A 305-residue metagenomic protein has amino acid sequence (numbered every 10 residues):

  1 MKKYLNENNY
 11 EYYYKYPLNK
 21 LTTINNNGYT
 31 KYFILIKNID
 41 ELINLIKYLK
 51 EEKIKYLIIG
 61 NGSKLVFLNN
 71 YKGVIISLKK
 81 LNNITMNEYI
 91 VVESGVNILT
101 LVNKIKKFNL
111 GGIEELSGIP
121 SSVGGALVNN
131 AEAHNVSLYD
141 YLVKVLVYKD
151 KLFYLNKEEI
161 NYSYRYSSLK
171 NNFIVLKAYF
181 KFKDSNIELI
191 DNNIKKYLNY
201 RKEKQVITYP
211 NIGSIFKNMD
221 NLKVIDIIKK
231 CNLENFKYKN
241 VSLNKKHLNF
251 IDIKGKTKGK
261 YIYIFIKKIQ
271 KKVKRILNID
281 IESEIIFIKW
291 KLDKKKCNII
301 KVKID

Functional and structural regions predicted by a protein language model:
M1-N6, L45-L49, D191-Y197, F265-I269: Short amphipathic alpha-helices in soluble, non-transmembrane regions that often serve as interface/regulatory elements
M1-V123: Anion-binding (especially nucleotide phosphate/pyrophosphate-binding) glycine-rich loop and adjoining beta-alpha core
Y14, K20, L65, Y148-I264 (+2 more regions): Phosphate/pyrophosphate- and phosphate-bearing ligand-binding catalytic cores of soluble enzymes
N27-G28, Y32-I39, V66-N83, V128-E158 (+1 more regions): Structural signature of FAD isoalloxazine-binding scaffolds in flavoprotein oxidoreductases
E52, I59-N61, Y141, Y209-P210 (+1 more regions): Short, basic and Ser/Thr-rich N-terminal targeting/leader segments
I98, V102, L116, P120 (+4 more regions): Hydrophobic, well-ordered secondary-structure segments
F108, G112-V143, N211: A gly/ser-rich beta-alpha-beta helix-loop segment of oxidoreductase catalytic cores
